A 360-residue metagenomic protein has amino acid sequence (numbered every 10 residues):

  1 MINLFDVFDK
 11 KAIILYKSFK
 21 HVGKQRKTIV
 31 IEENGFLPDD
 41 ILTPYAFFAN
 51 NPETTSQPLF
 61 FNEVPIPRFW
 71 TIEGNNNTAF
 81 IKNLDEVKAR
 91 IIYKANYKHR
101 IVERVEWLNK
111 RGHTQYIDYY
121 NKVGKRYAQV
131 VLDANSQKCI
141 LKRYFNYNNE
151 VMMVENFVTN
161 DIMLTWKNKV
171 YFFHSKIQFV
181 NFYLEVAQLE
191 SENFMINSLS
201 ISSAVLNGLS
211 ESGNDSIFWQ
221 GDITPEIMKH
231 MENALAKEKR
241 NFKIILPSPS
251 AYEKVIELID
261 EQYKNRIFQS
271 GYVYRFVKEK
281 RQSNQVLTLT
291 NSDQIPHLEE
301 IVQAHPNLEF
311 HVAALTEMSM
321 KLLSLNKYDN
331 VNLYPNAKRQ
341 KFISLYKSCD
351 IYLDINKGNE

Functional and structural regions predicted by a protein language model:
M1-Q188: Long terminal accessory regions outside catalytic cores
L4-D9, V30-N34, M195-I201, W219-T224 (+4 more regions): Structural motif
N181-L189, S210-I245: Membrane-proximal helix-turn-helix segments that form the acceptor-binding/catalytic region of lipid-linked
H230-M231, E238-K264: A short, active-site helix/loop in glycosyltransferases that binds the activated sugar's phosphate group
R266-L325: Conserved catalytic-core segment of nucleotide-activated headgroup transferases in glycan assembly
M320-A337: Nucleotide-activated donor-binding/catalytic signature segment of Leloir-type glycosyltransferases, i.e., the conserved
K338-C349: Short acidic alpha-helix that forms the nucleotide-activated donor recognition element in Leloir-type transferases
K347-N359: Acidic donor-binding loop of glycosyltransferase active sites
